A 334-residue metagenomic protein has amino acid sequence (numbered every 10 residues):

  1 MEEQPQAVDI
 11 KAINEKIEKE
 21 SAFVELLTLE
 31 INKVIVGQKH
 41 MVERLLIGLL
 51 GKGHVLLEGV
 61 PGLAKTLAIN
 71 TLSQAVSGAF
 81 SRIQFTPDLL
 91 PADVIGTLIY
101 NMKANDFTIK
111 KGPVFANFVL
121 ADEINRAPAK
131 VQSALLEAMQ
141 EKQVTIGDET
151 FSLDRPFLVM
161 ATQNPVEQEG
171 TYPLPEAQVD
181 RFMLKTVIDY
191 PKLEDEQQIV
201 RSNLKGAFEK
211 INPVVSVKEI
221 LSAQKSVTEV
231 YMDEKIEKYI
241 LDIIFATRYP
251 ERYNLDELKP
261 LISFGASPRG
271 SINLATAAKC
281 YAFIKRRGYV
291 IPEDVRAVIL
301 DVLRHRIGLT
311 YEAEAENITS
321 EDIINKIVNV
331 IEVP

Functional and structural regions predicted by a protein language model:
M1-I17, P250-P334: C-terminal engagement/docking regions of AAA+ P-loop ATPases
I13-S21, V34, T171-Y172, K185-E257 (+4 more regions): Conserved C-terminal "switch" segment of AAA+ ATPases
I17-L63, F245: Pre-Walker A (pre-P-loop) alpha-helix and adjacent loop at the N terminus of AAA/AAA+ ATPase modules, a conserved
R44-I47, Y100-L120, E149: Conserved alpha-helical scaffold flanking the Walker A/P-loop in AAA+ ATPase domains
L49-T86: Walker A/P-loop
G59, D122-E123, A134: Walker B catalytic acidic pair
V60, V94, T162: P-loop (Walker A) phosphate-binding loop of NTP-binding proteins
N101-N105, E123, A127, V131 (+2 more regions): Canonical AAA+ ATPase core
